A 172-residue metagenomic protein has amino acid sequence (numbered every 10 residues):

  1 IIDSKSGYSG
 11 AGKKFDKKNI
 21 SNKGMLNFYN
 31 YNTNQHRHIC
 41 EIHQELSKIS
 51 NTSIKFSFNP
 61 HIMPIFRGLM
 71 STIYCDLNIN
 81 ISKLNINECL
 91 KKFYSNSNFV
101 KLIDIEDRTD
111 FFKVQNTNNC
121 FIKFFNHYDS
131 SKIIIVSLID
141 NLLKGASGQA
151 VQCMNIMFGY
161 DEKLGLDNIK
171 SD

Functional and structural regions predicted by a protein language model:
I1-G7, L84-E88, Y160-D172: Short alpha-helical "patches" and their helix-cap loops
D3-I135: C-terminal substrate-binding/catalytic lobe of Rossmann-fold NAD(P)-dependent oxidoreductases
K92-Y94, F111-D172: C-terminal helical cap and adjacent loop that interface with cofactors, partners, or active-site loops
